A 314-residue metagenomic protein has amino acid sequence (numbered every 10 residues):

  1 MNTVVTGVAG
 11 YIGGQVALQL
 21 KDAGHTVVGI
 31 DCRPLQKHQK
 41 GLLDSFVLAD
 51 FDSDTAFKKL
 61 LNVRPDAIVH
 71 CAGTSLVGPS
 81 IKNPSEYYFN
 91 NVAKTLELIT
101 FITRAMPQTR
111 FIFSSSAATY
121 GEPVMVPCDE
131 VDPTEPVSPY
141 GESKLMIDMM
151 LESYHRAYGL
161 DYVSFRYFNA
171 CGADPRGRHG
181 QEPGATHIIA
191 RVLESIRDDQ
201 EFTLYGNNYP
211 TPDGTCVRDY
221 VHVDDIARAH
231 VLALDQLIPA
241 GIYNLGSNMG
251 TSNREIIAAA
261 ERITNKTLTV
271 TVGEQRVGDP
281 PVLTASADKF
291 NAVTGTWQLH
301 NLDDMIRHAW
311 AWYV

Functional and structural regions predicted by a protein language model:
T3-A23: N-terminal Rossmann NAD(P)H-binding glycine-rich loop of SDR-like oxidoreductase domains
I30, V223, G273-Q298, D304 (+1 more regions): Conserved C-terminal active-site "lid" loop/helix of NAD(P)H-dependent oxidoreductases that clamps the redox cofactor
L42-S53: Rossmann-fold cofactor-recognition segment
F51-N90: NAD(P)H-binding glycine-rich loop region in Rossmannoid oxidoreductase-like domains and their noncatalytic homologs
K82-S85, F89, A93-E97, A118-N169 (+1 more regions): Catalytic helix-loop patch of NAD(P)-dependent Rossmann-fold dehydrogenases
L145, Y158, G172-A190, D198-Q200 (+5 more regions): Glycine/proline-rich active-site loop of Rossmann-fold NAD(P)-dependent oxidoreductases
N207, P212, I242-Y243, T251-I257 (+1 more regions): C-terminal "lid/loop" region of Rossmann-like NAD(P)-dependent oxidoreductases
I226, H230, L245, I256 (+2 more regions): Non-catalytic, hydrophobic alpha-helical segments
